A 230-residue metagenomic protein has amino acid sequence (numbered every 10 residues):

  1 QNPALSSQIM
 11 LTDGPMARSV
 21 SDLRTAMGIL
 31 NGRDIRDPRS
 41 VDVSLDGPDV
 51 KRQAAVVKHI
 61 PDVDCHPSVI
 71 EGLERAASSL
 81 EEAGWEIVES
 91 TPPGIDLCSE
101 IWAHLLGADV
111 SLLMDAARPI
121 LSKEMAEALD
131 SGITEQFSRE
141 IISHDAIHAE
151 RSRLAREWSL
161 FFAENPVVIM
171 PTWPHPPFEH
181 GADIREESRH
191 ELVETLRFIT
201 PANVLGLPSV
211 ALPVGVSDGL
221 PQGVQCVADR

Functional and structural regions predicted by a protein language model:
Q1-E71, G94: A short helix-breaking turn/cap at a secondary-structure junction
S7, S138-R230: Glycine-rich, small-residue loops and helix-cap segments that act as flexible hinges at active-site edges
H59, P92, P171-P174: Short, well-ordered beta-to-alpha junction loops that form the rim of enzyme active sites and present histidine/acidic
C65-H66, S99, F178-G181: Short glycine-/acidic-enriched loop or helix-start segments at secondary-structure transitions that form or flank
P67-T91, M114-K123, H144-N165, V193: Acyltransferase
W85-W102, I133: Short connector loops at secondary-structure junctions
S99-L113: Charged, often glycine-rich, active-site loop that binds/positions anionic groups
